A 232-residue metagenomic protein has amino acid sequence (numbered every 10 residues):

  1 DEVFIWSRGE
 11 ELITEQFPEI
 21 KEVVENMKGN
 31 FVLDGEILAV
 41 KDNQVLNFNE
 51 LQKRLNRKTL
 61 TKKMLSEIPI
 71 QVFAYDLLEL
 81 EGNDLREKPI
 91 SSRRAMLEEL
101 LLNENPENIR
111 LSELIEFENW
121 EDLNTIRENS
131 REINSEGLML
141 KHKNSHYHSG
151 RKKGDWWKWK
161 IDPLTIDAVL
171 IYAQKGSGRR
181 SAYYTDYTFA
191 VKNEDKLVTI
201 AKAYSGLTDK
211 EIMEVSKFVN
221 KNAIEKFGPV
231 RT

Functional and structural regions predicted by a protein language model:
D1-D186, A190-T232: Catalytic cores of nucleic-acid ligases and guanylyltransferases
